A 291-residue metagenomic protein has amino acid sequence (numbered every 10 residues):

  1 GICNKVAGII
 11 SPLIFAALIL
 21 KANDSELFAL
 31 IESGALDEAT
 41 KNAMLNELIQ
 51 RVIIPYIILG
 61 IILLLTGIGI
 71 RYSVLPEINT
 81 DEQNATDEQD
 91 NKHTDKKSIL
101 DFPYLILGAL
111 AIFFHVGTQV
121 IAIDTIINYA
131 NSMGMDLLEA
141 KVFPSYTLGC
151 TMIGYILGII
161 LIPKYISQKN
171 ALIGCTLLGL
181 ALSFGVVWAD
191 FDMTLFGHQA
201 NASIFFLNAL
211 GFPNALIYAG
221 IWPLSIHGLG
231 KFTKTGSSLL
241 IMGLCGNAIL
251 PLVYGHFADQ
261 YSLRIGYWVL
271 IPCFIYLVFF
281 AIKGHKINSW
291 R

Functional and structural regions predicted by a protein language model:
G1, A215-G230: Intracellular juxtamembrane helix-capping segments at the cytosolic ends of symmetry-related transmembrane helices
G1-F28, L36, S237-P251: Glycine-rich segments within core transmembrane alpha-helices of 12-TM secondary carriers
K5, I31-L36, I49-R71, R264-K283: Symmetry-related core transmembrane helices of the 12-TM Major Facilitator Superfamily/SLC fold
P12, A16-L20, K97-S145: Extracytoplasmic gate region of multi-pass secondary transporters
F15-D24, E47, I57-D87, F280-H285: C-terminal membrane-cytosol helix-exit motif in multi-pass small-molecule transporters
I19, G154-Q168, A258: Helix-to-loop junctions at the C-terminal end of transmembrane segments in multipass secondary transporters
I78-G108: Juxtamembrane intracellular "pre-TM" segments in multi-pass secondary transporters
Q168-I221: C-terminal transmembrane helical hairpin of 12-TM major facilitator-type secondary transporters
